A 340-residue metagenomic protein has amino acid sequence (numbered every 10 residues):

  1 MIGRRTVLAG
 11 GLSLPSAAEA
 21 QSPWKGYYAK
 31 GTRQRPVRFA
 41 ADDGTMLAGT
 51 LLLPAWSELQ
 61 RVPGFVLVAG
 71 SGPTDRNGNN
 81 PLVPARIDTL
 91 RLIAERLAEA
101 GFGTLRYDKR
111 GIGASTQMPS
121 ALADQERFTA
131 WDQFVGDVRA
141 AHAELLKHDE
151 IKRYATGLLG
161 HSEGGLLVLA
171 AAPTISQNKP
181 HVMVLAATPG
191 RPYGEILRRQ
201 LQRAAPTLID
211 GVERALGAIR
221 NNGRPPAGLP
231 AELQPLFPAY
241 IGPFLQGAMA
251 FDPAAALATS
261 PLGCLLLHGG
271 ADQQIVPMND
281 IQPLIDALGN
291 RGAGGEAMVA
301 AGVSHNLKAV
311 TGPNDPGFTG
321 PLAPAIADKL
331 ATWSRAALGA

Functional and structural regions predicted by a protein language model:
M1-L12: N-terminal secretory signal peptides and thylakoid transit peptides that target proteins across membranes
P23-S57: N-terminal cap/lid segment of alpha/beta-hydrolase-fold proteins
E58-Q60, F65-R96: Short, surface-exposed "cap/lid" segments of acyl-processing enzymes
E126-K147: Alpha/beta-hydrolase active-site loop
E144-H148, Y154-Q200: Primarily recognizes the serine-hydrolase "nucleophile elbow" in alpha/beta-hydrolase and SGNH/GDSL folds
S176, V182-T259: Accessory cap/linker subdomain of secreted extracellular hydrolases
L266-H268: Short beta-strand/loop motif that positions the catalytic acidic residue of the alpha/beta-hydrolase fold
Q274-N279: Conserved alpha/beta-hydrolase "acid-adjacent" motif
